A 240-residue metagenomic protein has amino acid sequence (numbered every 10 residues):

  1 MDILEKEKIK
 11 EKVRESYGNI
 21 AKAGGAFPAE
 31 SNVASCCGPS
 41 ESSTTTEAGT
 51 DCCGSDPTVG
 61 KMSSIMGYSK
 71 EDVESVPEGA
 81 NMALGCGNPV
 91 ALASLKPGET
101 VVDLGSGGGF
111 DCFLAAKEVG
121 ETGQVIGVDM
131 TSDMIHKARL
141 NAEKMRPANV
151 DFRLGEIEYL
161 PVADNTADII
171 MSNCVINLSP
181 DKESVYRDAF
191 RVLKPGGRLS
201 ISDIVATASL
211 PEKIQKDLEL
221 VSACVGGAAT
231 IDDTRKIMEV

Functional and structural regions predicted by a protein language model:
T44, A48, P57-T100, F110-E118: Conserved alpha-helix/loop element of class I SAM-dependent methyltransferases that forms part of the SAM/SAH-binding
P97, E158-I169: A short acidic, Gly/Pro-enriched loop at the edge of an enzyme's catalytic core that lines a small-molecule cofactor
T131-D133: Conserved SAM/SAH-binding beta-strand->alpha-helix loop
A138-R139: Conserved SAM-binding loop
M145-Y159: Conserved SAM-binding strand-loop segment of SAM-dependent methyltransferases
E183-R198: A short glycine-rich, Lys/Arg-flanked "PGG" loop and its adjoining helix->strand segment in the class I
V205-V225: Short, glycine-/aromatic-enriched active-site segment of Class I SAM-dependent methyltransferases
G227-V240: Short alpha-helix
